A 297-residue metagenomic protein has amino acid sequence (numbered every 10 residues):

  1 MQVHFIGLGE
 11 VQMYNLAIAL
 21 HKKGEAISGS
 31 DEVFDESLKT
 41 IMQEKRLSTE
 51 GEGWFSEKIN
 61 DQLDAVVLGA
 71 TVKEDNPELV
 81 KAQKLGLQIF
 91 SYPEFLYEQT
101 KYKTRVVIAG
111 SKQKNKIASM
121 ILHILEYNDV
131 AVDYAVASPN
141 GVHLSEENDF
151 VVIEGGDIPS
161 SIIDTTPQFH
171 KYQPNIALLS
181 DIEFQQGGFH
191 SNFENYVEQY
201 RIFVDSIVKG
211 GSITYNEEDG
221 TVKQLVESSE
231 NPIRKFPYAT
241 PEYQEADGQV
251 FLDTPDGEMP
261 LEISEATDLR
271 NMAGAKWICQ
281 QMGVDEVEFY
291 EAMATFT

Functional and structural regions predicted by a protein language model:
M1-S91, F95, P260, S264-A266 (+1 more regions): N-terminal leader/targeting and accessory segments in enzymes
Q2, I6, Q43, G69 (+3 more regions): Adenine nucleotide phosphate-binding catalytic loops in nucleotide-utilizing enzymes
L8, G220-T221: Active-site core of PLP-dependent enzymes with the aminotransferase class I/II
E10-M13, A118, L269-M272: Short alpha-helical patches at coil-to-helix transitions and adjacent helical residues in well-structured domains
A19, K23, E57-K58, A70 (+3 more regions): Phosphate-binding loop of NTP-binding sites
A26-D31, D133-A135, P237: Short beta-strand "acidic-cap" motif of Rossmann-like dinucleotide-binding folds
W54, P139, T240-E242: Short, solvent-exposed loop/turn elements at beta->coil junctions and helix N-caps that rim active or binding pockets
L63-L68, T104-A109, E146-D149, Y243-D256: Short, surface-exposed amphipathic charged segments that create phosphate/polyanion-binding patches used for binding
